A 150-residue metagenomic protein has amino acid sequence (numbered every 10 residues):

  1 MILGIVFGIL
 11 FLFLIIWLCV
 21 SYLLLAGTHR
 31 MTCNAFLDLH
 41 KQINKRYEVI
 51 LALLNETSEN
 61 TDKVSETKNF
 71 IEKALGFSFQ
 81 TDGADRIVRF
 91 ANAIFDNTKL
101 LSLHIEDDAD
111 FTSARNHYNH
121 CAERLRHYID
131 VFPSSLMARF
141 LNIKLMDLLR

Functional and structural regions predicted by a protein language model:
I2-R150: A helix-centric hydrophobic-segment signal that preferentially recognizes long, alpha-helical stretches used
